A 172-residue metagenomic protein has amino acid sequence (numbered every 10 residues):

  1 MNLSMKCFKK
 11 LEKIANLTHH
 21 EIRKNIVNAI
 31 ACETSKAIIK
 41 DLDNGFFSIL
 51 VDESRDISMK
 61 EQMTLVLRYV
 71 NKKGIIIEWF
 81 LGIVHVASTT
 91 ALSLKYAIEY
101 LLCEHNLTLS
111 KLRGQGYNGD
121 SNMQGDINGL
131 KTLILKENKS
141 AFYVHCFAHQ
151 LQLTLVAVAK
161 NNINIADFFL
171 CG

Functional and structural regions predicted by a protein language model:
M1-S88, S93, A97-H105, G119-S121 (+2 more regions): Extended, charged coiled-coil/helical-stalk scaffolds used for oligomerization and assembly in eukaryotic regulatory
F47, T64-R68, S110-R113, Y143 (+1 more regions): Folded alpha-helical bundle/alpha-solenoid domain cores of large eukaryotic adaptor/scaffold proteins
Q62, Q115, Q150-Q152: Glutamine-centric residue-chemistry signal
N106-K111, I127-G172: Surface-exposed, charged/polar loop-rich segments that form substrate/cofactor-binding or regulatory interfaces
K111-M123: Acidic/histidine-rich, metal-coordinating catalytic segments
